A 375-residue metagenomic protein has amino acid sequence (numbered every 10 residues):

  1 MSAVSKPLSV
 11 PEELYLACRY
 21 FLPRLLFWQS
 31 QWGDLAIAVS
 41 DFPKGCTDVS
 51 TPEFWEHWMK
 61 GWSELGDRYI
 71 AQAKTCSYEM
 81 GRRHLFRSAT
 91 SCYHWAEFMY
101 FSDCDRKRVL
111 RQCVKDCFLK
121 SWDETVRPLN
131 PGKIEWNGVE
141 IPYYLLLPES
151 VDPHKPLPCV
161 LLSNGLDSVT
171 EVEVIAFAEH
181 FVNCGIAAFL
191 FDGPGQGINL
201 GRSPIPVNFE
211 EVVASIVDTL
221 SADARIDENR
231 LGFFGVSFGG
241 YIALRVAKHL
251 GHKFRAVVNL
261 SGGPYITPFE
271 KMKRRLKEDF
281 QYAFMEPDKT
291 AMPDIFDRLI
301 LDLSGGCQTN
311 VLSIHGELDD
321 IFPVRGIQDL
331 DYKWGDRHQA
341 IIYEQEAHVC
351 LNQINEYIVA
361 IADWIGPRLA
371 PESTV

Functional and structural regions predicted by a protein language model:
K60-W62, G66, C104-D152: N-terminal cap/lid segment of alpha/beta-hydrolase-fold proteins
H154-G165: Short beta-strand element of the alpha/beta-hydrolase
S203-I226: Alpha/beta-hydrolase active-site loop
L244-P293: Hydrolase active-site cap/lid region
C307, S313-H315, D319: Short beta-strand/loop motif that positions the catalytic acidic residue of the alpha/beta-hydrolase fold
T309, P323-Y332: Short alpha-helix in the alpha/beta-hydrolase fold that links the catalytic acid
Y332-V349: Catalytic histidine neighborhood in serine/cysteine hydrolases with alpha/beta-hydrolase-type architecture
E346-I358: Catalytic histidine-centered segment of alpha/beta-hydrolase-like enzymes
